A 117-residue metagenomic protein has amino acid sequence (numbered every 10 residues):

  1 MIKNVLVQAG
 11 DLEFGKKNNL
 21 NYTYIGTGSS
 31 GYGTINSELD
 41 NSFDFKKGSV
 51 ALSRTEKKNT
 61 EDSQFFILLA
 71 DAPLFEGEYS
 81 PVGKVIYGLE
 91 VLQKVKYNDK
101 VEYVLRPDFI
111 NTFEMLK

Functional and structural regions predicted by a protein language model:
M1-K117: Cyclophilin-like peptidyl-prolyl cis-trans isomerases
